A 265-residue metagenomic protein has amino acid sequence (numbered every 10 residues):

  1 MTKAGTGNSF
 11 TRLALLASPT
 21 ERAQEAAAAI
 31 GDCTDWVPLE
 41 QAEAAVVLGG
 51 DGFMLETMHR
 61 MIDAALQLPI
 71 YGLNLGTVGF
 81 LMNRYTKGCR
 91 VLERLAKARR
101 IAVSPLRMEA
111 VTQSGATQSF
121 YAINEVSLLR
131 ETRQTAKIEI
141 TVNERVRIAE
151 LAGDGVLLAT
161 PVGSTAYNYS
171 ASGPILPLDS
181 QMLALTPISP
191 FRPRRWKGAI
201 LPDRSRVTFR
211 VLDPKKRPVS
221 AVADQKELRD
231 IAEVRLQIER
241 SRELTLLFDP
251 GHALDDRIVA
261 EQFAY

Functional and structural regions predicted by a protein language model:
M1-L48, M54-D63, Y85-I101, V111-F120: ATP/NTP phosphate-donor binding region
S18, A23-Q24, G76-G155: Catalytic core of DAGKc-family lipid kinases
V46, N74, V126, Q225: A residue-level signal for conserved active-site and pocket-lining positions in enzyme catalytic cores
G50-F53, G76-V78, V162-T165: Short glycine-rich anion-binding loops that position phosphate/pyrophosphate groups of nucleotides and phosphorylated
D63-L66, L176-P177, A199-L201: Short, conserved loop/helix-junction motifs that constitute active-site signature segments in enzyme catalytic cores
Q67-Y71: Proline-centered loop/turn at the N-terminus of a beta-strand
F120, L128-L129, R133, N143-I148 (+1 more regions): ATP/nucleoside-binding phosphotransfer catalytic cores, i.e., glycine-rich phosphate-binding loops
E150-G153, L157-R194: Gly/Ser/Thr-rich active-site loops/lids in small-molecule metabolic enzymes that frequently grip phosphoryl groups
